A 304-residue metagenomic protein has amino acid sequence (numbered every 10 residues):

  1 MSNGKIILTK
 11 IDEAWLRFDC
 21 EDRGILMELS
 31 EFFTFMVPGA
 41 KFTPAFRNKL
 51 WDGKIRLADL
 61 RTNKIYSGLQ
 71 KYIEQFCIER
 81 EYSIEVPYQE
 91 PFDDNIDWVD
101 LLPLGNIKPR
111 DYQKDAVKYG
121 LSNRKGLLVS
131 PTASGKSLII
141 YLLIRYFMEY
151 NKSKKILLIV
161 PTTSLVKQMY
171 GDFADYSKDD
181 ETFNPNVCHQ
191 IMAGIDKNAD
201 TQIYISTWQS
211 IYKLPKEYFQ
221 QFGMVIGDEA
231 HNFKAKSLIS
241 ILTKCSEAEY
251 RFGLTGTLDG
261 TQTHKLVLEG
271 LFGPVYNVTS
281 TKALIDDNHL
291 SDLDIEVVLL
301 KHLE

Functional and structural regions predicted by a protein language model:
N3-E31: Short glycine-/aliphatic-rich beta-strand segments at the starts of folded cytosolic domains
T34-F92: Interdomain "pre-motor" coupling segment immediately N-terminal to P-loop NTPase/helicase cores
R56-A58, F76-E79, E85-V129: Conserved pre-motif I regulatory segment
P109, L158-I159, Y204: Conserved SAM-binding loop
S122-F147: Walker A/P-loop
I156, P161-G194: Conserved helix-turn-beta segment of the N-terminal RecA-like "Helicase ATP-binding" lobe in SF1/SF2 helicases
M192-M224, A235-T243: Conserved helix/coil segment N-terminal to the catalytic DExD/H
G223-M224, H231-E296: Post-DEXD/H (motif II) to motif III coupling segment of the RecA-like Helicase ATP-binding lobe
